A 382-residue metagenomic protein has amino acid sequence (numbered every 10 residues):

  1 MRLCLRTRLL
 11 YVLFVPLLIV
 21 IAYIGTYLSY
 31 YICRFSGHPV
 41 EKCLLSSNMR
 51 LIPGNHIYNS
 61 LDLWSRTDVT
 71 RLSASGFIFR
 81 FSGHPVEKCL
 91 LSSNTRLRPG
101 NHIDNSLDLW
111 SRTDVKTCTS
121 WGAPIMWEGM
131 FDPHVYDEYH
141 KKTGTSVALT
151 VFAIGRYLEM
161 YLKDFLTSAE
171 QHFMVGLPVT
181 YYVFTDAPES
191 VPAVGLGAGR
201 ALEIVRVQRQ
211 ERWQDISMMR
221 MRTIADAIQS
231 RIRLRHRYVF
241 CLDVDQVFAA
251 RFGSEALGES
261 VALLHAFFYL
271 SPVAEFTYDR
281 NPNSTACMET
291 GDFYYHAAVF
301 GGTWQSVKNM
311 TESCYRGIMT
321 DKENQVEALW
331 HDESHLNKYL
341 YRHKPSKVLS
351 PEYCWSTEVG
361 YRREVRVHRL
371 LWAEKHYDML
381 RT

Functional and structural regions predicted by a protein language model:
R2-R71, G76-M219, A227-L234: N-terminal anchoring/stem segment of glycosyltransferases
L149, A169, Y181, I224 (+3 more regions): Structural signal for hydrophobic/aromatic residues that build the beta-strand cores of folded beta-sheet domains
Y157-E159, E189-P192, E211-Q214, V247-A250 (+3 more regions): Eukaryotic short linear interaction motifs
V183, F240-D243, G301, V348-S350: A structural signal for short, well-ordered beta-strand segments and their strand-loop junctions that often border
Q208-C241, Y295, L329-L340: A conserved donor-nucleotide-binding helix/loop in the catalytic core of Leloir-type glycosyltransferases
R220-S271: GT-A fold catalytic core of metal-dependent nucleotide-sugar glycosyltransferases, centered on the diacidic
S271-T285: E2/UBC-UEV (E2-variant) core
P282-K375: Catalytic core and acceptor-binding pocket of nucleotide-sugar-dependent glycosyltransferases
